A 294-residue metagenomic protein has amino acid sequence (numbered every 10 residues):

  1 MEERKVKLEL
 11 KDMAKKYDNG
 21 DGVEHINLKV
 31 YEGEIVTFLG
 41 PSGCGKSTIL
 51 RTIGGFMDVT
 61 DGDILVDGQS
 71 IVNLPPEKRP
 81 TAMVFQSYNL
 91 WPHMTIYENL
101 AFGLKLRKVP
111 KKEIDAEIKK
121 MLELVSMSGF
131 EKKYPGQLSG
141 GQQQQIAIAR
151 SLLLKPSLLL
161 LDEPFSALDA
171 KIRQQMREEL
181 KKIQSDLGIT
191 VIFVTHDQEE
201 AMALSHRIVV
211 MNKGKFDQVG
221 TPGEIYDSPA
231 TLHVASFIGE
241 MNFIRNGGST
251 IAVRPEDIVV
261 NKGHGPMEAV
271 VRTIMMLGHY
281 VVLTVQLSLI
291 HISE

Functional and structural regions predicted by a protein language model:
I35, P76-A230: ABC ATPase nucleotide-binding domains
L39-P41: The feature captures the beta-strand-to-loop junction immediately N-terminal to the Walker
S47-L50, I146: ABC ATPase nucleotide-binding domain helices that frame the ATP-binding cleft
G54: Helix-to-loop junction immediately C-terminal to a conserved catalytic motif
G62-S70: Conserved ABC transporter NBD signature motif
T250-E294: Non-catalytic connector elements of ABC transporters
